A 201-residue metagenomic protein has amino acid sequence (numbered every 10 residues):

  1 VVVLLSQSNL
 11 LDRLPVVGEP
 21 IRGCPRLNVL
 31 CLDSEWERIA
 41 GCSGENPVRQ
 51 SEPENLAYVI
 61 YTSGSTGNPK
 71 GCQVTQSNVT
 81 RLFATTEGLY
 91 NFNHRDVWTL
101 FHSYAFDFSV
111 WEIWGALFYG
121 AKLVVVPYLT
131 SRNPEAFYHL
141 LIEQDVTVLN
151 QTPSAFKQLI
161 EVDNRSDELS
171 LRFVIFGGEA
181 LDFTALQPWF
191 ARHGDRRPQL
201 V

Functional and structural regions predicted by a protein language model:
V1-T80, G88-N91, G120: Carrier-protein-dependent adenylate-forming modules in NRPS/ANL systems
S8-R13, W36, A121-Q144, N150-Q158 (+1 more regions): ATP-dependent adenylate-forming carboxylate-activation enzymes
R26-C31, W98, L123-V125, L200: Conserved beta-strand scaffold positions in the cores of enzyme catalytic domains, especially in NTP/NDP-utilizing
V48, E135-Y138, D163: Short hydrophobic/charged patches on amphipathic alpha-helices used for structural packing and interfaces
L56, T62-S65, W98, Y104 (+3 more regions): Conserved S/T- and glycine-rich ATP-binding loop of Class I adenylate-forming
V59, F101-H102, V126, Q151-T152 (+2 more regions): Short hydrophobic "strand-cap" motifs at the C-terminus of beta-strands
K70-T99, D107-T147: Conserved AMP-binding/adenylation subdomain of ANL enzymes
F118-A121, V146-N150, I160-V201: Gly/Ser/Thr-rich phosphate-binding loop
